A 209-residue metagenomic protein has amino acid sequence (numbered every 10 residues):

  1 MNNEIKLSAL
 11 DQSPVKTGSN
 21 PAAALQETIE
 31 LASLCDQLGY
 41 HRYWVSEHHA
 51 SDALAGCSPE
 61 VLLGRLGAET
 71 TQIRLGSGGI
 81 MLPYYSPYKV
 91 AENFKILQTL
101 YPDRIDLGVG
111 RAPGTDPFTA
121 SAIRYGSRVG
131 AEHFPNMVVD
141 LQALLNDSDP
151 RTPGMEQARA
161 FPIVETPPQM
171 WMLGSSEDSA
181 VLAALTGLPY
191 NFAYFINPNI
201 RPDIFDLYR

Functional and structural regions predicted by a protein language model:
M1-I73: N-terminal beta1-alpha1-beta2 module of alpha/beta enzyme domains
N2-P21, P83-S148, Y190: Flexible, glycine-rich active-site loops centered on histidine and acidic residues that chelate a metal or position
L7-D11, Y43-V45, L75-G78, I105-V109 (+2 more regions): Hydrophobic faces of well-ordered beta-strands that scaffold small-molecule active sites in alpha/beta enzyme cores
A24-T28, P59, V90, F134-M137 (+1 more regions): Aromatic/hydrophobic pocket-lining residues that form the small-molecule binding cavity in soluble enzyme cores
T70-Q72, Y101-D103, A184-N191: Glycine-enriched alpha-helix->loop->beta-strand junction motifs that scaffold or abut catalytic
S127-L188: Aromatic- and glycine-enriched pocket-lining scaffold segments that form the walls of small-molecule binding clefts
D178-F205: A conserved active-site cap/scaffold subdomain adjacent to cofactor or substrate pockets
